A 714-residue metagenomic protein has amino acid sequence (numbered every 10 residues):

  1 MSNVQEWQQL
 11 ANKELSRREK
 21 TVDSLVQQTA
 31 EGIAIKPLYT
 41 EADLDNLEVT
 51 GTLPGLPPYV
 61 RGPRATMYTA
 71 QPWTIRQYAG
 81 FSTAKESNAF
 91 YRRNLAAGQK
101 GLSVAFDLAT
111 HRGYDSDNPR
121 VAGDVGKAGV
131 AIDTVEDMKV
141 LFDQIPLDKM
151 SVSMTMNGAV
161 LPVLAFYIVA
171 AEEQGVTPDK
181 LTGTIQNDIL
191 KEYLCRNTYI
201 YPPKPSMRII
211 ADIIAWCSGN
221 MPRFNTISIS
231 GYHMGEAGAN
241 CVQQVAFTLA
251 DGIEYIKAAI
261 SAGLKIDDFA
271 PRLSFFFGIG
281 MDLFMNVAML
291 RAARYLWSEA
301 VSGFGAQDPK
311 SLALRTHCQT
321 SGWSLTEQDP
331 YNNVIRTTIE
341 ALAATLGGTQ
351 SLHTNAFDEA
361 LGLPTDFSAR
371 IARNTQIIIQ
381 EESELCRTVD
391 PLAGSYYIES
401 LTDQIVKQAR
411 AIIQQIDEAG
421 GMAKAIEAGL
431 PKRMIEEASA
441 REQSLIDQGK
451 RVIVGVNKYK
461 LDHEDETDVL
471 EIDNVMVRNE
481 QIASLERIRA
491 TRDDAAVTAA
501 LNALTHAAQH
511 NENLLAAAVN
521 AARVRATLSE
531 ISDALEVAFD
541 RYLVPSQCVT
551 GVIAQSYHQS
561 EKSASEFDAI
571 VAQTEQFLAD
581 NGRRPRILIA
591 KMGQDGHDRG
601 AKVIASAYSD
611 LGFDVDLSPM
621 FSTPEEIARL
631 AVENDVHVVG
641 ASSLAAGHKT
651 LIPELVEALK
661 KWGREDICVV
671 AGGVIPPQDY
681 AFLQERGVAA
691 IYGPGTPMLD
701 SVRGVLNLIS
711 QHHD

Functional and structural regions predicted by a protein language model:
M1-E136, L141-D148, A171-V176, A411-E418 (+9 more regions): Acidic/polar, glycine-rich intrinsically disordered N-terminal extensions of enzymes
S2-K36, E41, N46-L47, L164 (+2 more regions): Gly/Pro-rich turn-and-neighbor structural signature
R17-R18, A96-L102, Q144-M150, A170-T182 (+13 more regions): Secondary-structure transition/capping motifs at alpha-helix termini and the adjoining loop/turn into the next element
P37, W73-A79, L102-V104, A128 (+7 more regions): Hydrophobic faces of well-ordered beta-strands that scaffold small-molecule active sites in alpha/beta enzyme cores
Q99, V121-S261, N286-A300, P330-T338 (+4 more regions): Active-site cavity-forming subdomains of large catalytic enzyme subunits
A122-K127, E192-Y201, M234-G238, F277-D282 (+8 more regions): Short beta-alpha connecting loops at secondary-structure transitions that line or flank enzyme active sites
V163, G238-A246, G280-A292, T320-V334 (+5 more regions): Short glycine/threonine-rich loop-to-helix capping motif typified by GTGT followed within a few residues by an Asp-Pro
N187-K191, T198, S206-L264, I335-I413 (+2 more regions): Mobile "lid/hinge" segments at catalytic clefts and subdomain interfaces of large enzymes
